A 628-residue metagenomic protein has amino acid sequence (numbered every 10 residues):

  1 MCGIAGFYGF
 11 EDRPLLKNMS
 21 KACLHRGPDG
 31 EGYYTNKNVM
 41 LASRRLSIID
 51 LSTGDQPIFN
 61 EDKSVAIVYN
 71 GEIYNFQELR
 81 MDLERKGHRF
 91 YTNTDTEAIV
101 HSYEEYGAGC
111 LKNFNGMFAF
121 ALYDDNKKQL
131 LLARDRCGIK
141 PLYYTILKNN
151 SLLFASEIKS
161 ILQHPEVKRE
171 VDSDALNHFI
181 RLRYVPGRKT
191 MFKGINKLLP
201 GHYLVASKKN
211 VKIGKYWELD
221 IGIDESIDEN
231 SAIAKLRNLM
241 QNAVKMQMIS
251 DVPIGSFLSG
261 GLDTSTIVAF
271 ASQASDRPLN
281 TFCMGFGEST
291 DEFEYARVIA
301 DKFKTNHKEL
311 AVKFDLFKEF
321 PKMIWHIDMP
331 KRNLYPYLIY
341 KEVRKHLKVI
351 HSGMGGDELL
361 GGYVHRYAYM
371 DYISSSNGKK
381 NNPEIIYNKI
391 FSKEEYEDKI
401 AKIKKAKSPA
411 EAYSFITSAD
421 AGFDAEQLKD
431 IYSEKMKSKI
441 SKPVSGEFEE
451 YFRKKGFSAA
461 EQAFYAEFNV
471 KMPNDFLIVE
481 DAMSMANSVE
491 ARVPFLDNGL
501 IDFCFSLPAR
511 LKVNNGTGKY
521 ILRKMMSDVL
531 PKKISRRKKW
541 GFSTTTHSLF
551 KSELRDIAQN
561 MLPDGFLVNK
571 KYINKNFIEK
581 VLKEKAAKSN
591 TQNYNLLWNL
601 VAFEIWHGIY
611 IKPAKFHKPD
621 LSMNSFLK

Functional and structural regions predicted by a protein language model:
M1-E72, H101-I221, R237, Q241-K245 (+7 more regions): N-terminal glutamine amidotransferase
F7-N18, K37, R85, E105 (+9 more regions): ATP-dependent adenylate-handling active sites, centered on carboxylate activation for C-N bond formation
L79-G87, P443-A459, F505, K571-N590 (+1 more regions): Short amphipathic alpha-helical segments and their helix-coil junctions
L83-Y91, A108-C110, L162-E170, K189 (+3 more regions): Short, polar/flexible loop-turn hinges at active-site or ligand-entry regions and domain interfaces
G87-T94, R169-S173, S231, K454-E467 (+2 more regions): Structural motif
T94-A98, G518-M525, R537-H547: Polar, surface-exposed loop/tail segments that function as active-site lids or cofactor/substrate-recognition elements
M472: Phosphate/pyrophosphate-binding loops and the adjoining catalytic core of nucleotide-dependent enzymes
L530-K588: PAPS-dependent sulfotransferase catalytic core
